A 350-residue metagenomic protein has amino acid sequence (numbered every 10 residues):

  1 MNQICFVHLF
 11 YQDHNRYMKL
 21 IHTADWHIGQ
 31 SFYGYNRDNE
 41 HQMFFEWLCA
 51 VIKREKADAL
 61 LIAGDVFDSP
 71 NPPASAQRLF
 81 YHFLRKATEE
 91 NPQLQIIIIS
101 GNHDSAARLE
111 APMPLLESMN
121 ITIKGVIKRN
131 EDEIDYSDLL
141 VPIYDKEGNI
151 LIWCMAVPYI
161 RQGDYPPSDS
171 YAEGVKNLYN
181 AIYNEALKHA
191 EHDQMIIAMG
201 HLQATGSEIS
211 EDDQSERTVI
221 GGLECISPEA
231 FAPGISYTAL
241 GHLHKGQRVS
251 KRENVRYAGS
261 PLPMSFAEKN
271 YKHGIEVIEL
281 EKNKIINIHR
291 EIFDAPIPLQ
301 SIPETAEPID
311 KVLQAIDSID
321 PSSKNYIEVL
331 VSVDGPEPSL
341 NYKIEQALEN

Functional and structural regions predicted by a protein language model:
F6-R85, E89-Q93, A198: N-terminal active-site segment of His-dependent metallophosphoesterases
I21, W153-M155, G274-E276: Conserved beta-strand elements of the Class I
D25, D65, F80, G101 (+6 more regions): Divalent metal-coordination and catalytic microenvironments
P72, H103-N254: His/Asp/Glu-rich metal-coordinating catalytic cores of metallo-dependent phosphodiesterases/hydrolases acting on
E90-I97, P321-Y326: Short, surface-exposed connector motifs at secondary-structure boundaries
P228-F231, Y237-F293: A conserved active-site cap/scaffold subdomain adjacent to cofactor or substrate pockets
L280-N350: Accessory, non-catalytic peripheral segments of nucleic-acid enzymes
